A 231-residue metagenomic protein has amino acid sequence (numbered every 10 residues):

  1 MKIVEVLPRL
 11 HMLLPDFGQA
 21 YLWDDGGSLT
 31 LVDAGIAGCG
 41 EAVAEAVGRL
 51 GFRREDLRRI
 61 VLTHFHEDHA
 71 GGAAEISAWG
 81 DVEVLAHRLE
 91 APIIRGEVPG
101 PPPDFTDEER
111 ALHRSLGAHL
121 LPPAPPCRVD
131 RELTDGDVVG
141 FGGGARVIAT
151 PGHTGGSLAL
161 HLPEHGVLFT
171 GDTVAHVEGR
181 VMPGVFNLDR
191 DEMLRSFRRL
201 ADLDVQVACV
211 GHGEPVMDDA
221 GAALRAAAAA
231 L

Functional and structural regions predicted by a protein language model:
M1-L10, S115-L121, F141-G143: Short Pro/Gly-enriched beta-strand edge/turn motifs at strand-loop
M1-L50, A159-T173: Conserved beta-strand hairpin/beta-sheet module of binuclear metal-dependent hydrolase folds, prominently
R9, W23, D33, V43 (+9 more regions): Divalent metal-coordination and catalytic microenvironments
G18, G38, E67-D68, P92 (+2 more regions): Short alpha-helical
D25-G26, A111-L116, V174-E178: Short, basic/glycine-rich phosphate-binding loops at helix/coil junctions that contact nucleotide phosphates
L29, G35-G38, P123-A124, R128-R131 (+3 more regions): Metallo-beta-lactamase
C39-G40, G48-T134: Active-site HxH/HxHxD metal-binding segment of metal-dependent hydrolases
V43-E45, A73-E75, V98, P163 (+2 more regions): Short amphipathic alpha-helical segments
